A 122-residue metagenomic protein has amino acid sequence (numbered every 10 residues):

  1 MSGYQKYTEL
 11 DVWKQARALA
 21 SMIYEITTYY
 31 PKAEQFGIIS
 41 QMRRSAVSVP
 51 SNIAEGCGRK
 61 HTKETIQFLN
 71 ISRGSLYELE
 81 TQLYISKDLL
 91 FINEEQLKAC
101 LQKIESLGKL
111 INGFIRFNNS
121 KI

Functional and structural regions predicted by a protein language model:
M1-I122: Amphipathic alpha-helical assembly/interaction segments
